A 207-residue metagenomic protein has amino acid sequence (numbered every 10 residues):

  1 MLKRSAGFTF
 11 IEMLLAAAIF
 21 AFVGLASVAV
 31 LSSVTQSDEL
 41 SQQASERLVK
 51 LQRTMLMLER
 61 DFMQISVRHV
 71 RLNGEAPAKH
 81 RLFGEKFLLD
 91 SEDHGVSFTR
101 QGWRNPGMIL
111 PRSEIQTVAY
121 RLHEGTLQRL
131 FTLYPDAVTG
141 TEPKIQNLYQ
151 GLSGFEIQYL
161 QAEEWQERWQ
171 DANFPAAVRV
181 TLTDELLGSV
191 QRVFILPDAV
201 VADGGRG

Functional and structural regions predicted by a protein language model:
M1-V34: N-terminal single-pass transmembrane signal-anchor helix
S27-V30, T35-L133: Extracytoplasmic beta-strand-rich oligomerization domains located immediately C-terminal to a leader/signal peptide
L56, G151-L152: Short hydrophobic, aromatic-rich alpha-helical segments embedded in or entering the lipid bilayer of multi-pass
W103-I109, P135-V138, L186-Q191: Short, surface-exposed beta-strand/loop "edge" segments at domain boundaries and coil↔beta transitions
M108, E114, P143, Y149-G151: Flexible, low-complexity segments enriched in proline/glycine/serine and punctuated by aromatic residues
I115-T117, P143-I145, G188-Q191: Short, mixed charged/polar active-site loops that provide acid/base catalysis or chelate metal/phosphate cofactors
L133-N147: Short aromatic-glycine motifs in intrinsically disordered, low-complexity regions
S153-G207: Short linear sequence signals and composition-biased patches located at protein termini or domain-edge surfaces
